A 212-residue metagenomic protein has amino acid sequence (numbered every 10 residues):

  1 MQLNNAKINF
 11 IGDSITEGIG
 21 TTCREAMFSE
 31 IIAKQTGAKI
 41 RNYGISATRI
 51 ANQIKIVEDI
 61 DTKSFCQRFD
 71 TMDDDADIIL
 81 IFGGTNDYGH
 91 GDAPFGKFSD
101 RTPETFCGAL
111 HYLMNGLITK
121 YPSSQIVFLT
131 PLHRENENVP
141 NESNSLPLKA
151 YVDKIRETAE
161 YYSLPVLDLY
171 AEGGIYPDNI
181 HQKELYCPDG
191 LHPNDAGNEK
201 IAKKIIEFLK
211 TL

Functional and structural regions predicted by a protein language model:
Q2, K7-N9, I15-E104, G108: Conserved SGNH/GDSL esterase-like catalytic core that processes O-acyl groups on lipids and polysaccharides
G12-S14, L132-H133: Short, histidine-centered active-site or binding-site loop motifs used for metal coordination, general acid-base
D61-L212: Alpha-helical cap/lid subdomain in secreted, periplasmic, or secretory-pathway luminal O-acyl-processing enzymes
